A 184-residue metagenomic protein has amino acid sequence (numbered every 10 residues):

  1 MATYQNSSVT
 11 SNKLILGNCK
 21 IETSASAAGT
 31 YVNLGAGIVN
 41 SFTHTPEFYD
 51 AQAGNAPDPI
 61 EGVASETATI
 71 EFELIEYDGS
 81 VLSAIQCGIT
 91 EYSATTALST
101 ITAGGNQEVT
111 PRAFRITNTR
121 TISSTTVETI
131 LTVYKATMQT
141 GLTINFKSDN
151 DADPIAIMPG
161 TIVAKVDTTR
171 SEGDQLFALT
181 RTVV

Functional and structural regions predicted by a protein language model:
M1-Q5, Y77-G104: Charged, amphipathic alpha-helical segments
A2-A84, K135-I157: Solvent-exposed edge beta-strands and adjacent loop segments that serve as assembly or binding interfaces
K13-E22, A113-R115, E128-T132, A178: Ordered hydrophobic segments in well-structured contexts
S26-G29, I122-V127, R170-E172: Short, solvent-exposed loop/turn segments that connect beta-strands within catalytic domains and beta-strand-rich
T69-E73, A113-T117, P159-V163: Beta-strand secondary-structure signal
Y77-A84, S123, T168-S171: Short, cysteine-centered beta-strand-loop-beta hairpins and adjacent loop/turn segments enriched in charged/polar
T102-S148: Acidic, glycine-rich flexible loop segments
E128-V184: Mixed-charge, glycine-accented linear interaction segment located at domain edges/termini
